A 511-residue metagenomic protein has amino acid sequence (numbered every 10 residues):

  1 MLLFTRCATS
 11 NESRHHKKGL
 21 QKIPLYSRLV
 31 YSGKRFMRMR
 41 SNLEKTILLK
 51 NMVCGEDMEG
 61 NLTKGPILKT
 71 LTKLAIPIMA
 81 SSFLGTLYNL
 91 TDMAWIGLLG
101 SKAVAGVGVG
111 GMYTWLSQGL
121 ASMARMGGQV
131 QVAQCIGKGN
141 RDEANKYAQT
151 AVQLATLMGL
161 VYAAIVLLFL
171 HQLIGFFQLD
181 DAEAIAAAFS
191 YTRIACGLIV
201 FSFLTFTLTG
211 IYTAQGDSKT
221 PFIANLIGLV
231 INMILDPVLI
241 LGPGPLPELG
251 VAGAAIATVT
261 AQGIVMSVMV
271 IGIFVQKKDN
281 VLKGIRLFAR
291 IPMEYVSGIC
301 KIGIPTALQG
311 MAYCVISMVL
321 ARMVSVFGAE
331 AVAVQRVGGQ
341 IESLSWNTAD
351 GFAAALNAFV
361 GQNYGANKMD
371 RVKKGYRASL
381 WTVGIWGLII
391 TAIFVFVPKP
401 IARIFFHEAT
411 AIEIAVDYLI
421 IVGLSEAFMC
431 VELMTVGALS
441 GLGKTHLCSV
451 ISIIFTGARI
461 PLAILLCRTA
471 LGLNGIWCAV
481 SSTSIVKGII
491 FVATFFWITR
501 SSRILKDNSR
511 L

Functional and structural regions predicted by a protein language model:
S13-R14, P24, L29-A75, V132-V200 (+3 more regions): Short alpha-helical transmembrane segments in multi-pass integral membrane proteins
L62-A94, L98-L99, M112-G127, Q131 (+6 more regions): N-terminal transmembrane alpha-helices
K73-D92, I194, G228, A261-V265 (+4 more regions): Transmembrane helical elements of multi-pass membrane transporters/channels
F83, L87-A105, I174-A182, V238-L249 (+4 more regions): Helix-terminus/linker motif at the lipid-water interface of multi-pass membrane proteins
L84, Y88, S117-A121, V161 (+13 more regions): Residue-level hotspots within pore-lining transmembrane alpha-helices of multi-pass secondary transporters
V104-A164, S202-P221, A321, V334-P398 (+2 more regions): Small-residue-rich hydrophobic transmembrane alpha-helices
L116-G119, A163, N232-D236, M266-V270 (+4 more regions): Hydrophobic transmembrane alpha-helices of multi-pass small-molecule transporters
S122-R125, A195-T213, P221-L229, A254-M269 (+4 more regions): Short runs within selected transmembrane alpha-helices of multi-pass transporters and secretion channels
